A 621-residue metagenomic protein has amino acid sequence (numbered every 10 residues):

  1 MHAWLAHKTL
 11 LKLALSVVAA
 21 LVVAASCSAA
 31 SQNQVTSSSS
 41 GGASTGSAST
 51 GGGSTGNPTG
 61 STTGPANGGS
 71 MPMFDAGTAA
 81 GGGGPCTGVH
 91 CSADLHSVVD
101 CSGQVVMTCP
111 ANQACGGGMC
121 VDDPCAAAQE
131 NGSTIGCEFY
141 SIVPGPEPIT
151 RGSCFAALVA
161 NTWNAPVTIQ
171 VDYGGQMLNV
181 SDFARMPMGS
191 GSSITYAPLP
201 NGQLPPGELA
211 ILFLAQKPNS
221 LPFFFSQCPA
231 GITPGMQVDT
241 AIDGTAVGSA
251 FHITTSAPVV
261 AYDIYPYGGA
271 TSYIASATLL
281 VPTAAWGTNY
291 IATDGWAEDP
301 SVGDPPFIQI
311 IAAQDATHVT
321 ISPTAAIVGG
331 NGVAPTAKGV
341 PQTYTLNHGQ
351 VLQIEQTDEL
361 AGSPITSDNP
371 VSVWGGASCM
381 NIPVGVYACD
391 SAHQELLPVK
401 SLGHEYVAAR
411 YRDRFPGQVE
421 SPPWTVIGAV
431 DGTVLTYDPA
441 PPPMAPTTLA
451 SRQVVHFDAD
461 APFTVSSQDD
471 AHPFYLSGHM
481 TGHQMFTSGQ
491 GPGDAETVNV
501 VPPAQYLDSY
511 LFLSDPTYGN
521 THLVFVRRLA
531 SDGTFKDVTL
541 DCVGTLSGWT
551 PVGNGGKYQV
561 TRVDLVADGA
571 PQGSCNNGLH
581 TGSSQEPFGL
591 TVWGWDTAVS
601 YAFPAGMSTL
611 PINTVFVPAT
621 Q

Functional and structural regions predicted by a protein language model:
M1-L11: N-terminal secretory signal peptides that target proteins for export/translocation
T9, L13, N33-V35: Intrinsic disorder/low-complexity segments enriched in polar/small residues
K12-A25: Bacterial N-terminal signal peptides
A24-T87: Ser/Thr-rich, Pro/Gly/Ala-heavy low-complexity intrinsically disordered linkers and tails of secreted extracellular
P72-D75, A79-E130: Cysteine-rich, disulfide-bonded extracellular modules and peptides in secreted proteins and receptor ectodomains
G88, V121-G362, T366-Q621: Conserved functional hotspot residues at active sites or interaction interfaces
